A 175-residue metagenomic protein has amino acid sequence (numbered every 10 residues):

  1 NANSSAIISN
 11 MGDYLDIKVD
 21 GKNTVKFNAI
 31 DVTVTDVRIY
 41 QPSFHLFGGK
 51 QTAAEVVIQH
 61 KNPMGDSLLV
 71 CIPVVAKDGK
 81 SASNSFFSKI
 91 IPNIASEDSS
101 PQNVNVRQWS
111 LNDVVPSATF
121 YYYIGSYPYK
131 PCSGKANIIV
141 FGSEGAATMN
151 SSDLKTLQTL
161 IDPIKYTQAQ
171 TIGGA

Functional and structural regions predicted by a protein language model:
N1-A175: Alpha-carbonic anhydrase
